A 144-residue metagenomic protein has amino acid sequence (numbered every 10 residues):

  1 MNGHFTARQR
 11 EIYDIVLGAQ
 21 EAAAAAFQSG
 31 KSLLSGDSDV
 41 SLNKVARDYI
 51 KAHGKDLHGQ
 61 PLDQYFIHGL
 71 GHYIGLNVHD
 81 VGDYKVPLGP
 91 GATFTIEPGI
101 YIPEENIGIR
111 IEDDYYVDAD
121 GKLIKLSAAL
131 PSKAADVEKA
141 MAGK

Functional and structural regions predicted by a protein language model:
M1-K144: Active-site neighborhoods and metal-handling regions in enzymes and metal-associated proteins
